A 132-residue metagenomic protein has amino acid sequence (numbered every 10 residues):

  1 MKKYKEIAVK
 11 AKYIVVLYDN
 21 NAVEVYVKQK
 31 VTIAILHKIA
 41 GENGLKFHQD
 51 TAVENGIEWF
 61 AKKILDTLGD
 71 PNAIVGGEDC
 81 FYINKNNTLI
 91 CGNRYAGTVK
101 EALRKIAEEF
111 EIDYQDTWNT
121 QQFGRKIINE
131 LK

Functional and structural regions predicted by a protein language model:
K2-K12, I35, A40-G41: Extreme N-terminal leader/activation tails
L17-Q122: Acidic, low-complexity, intrinsically disordered interaction modules
L131-K132: Short acidic DE-rich linear segments
